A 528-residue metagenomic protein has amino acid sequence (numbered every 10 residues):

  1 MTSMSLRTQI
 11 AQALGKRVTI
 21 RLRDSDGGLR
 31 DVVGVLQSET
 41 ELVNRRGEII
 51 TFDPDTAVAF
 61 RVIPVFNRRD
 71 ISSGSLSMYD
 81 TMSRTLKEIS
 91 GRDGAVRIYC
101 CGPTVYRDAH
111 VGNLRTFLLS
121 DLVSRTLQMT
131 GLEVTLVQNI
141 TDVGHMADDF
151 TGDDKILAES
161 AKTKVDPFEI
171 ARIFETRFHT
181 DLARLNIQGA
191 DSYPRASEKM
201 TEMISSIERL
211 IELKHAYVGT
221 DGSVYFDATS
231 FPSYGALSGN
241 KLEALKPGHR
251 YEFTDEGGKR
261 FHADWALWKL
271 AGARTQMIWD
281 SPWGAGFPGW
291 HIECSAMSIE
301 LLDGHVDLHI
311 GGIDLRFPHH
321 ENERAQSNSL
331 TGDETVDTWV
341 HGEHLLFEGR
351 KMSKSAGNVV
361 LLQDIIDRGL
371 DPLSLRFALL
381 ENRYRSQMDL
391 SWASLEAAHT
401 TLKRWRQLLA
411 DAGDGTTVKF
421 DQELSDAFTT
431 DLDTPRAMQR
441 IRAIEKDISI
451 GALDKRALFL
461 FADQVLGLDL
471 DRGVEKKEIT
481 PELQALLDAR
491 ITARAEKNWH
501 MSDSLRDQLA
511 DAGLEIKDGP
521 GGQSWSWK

Functional and structural regions predicted by a protein language model:
M1-G74: Conserved RNA-binding domains used in RNP assembly and mRNA/RNA metabolism
G34, F178, A437: Amphipathic alpha-helical interface segments
E39-L42, G47, V123-L127, A443-D447: N-terminal alpha-helical targeting/anchoring segments
S72-Y106, D121, T180, K199-G413: Alpha-helical recognition segments enriched in aromatics with Gly/Pro capping that present substrate-recognition
G91-N186, W525: N-terminal, positively charged nucleic-acid-binding surface of large information/translation enzymes
V137-H145, F174-F178, Q188-M203, D221-T229: Short, glycine/charge-rich beta-strand/loop segments that flank catalytic centers and engage negatively charged groups
K351-K354, N358-K528: Structural preference for alpha-helix termini/caps and helix-kink/transition segments
